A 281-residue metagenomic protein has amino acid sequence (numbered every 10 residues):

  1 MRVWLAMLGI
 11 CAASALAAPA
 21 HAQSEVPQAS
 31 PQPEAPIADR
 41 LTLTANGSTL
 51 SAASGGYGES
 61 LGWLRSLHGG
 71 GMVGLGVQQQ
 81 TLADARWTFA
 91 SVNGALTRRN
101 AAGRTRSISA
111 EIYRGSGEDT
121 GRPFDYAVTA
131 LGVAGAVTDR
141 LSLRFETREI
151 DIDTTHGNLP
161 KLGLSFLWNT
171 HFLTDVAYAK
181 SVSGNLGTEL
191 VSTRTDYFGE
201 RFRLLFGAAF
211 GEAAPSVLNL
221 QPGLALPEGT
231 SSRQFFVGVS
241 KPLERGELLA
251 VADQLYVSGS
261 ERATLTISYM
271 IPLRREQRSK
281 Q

Functional and structural regions predicted by a protein language model:
M1-R40, L273-Q281: Cleavable N-terminal export/targeting peptides
A13-A15, V73, T266: A general, composition-driven signal for non-globular sequence regions
Q23-A83: Short glycine/proline- and aromatic-enriched beta-strand/turn motifs that initiate or cap beta-hairpins
A38, L67, E111-Y113, P272: Intrinsic low-complexity repeat tracts in disordered regions, enriched in small/polar residues
A45-S60, G76-R99, R104-G132, A136 (+1 more regions): Outer-membrane beta-barrel translocator/channel fold
